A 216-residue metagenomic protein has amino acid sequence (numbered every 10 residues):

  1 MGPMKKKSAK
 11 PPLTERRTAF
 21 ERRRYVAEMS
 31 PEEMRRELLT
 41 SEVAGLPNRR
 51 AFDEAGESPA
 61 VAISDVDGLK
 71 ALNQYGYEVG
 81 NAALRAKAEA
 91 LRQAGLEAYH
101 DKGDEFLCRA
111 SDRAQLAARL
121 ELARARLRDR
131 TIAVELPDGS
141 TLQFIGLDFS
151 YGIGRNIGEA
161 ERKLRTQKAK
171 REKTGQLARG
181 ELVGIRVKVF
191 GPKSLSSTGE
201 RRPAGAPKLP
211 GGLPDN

Functional and structural regions predicted by a protein language model:
M1-E42, P47-A60, S64, L213: Signal-transducing coiled-coil linker helices
P3, K7, R23, T166-N216: Flexible, glycine/charge-rich interdomain/linker segments that couple and regulate nucleotide signaling catalytic cores
R36-L39, A44-A60, V66-R92, Y99-L107 (+3 more regions): Conserved long alpha-helical elements within nucleotide-processing catalytic cores of c-di-GMP signaling and class III
N48, D112-A114, N156: Alpha-helix N-cap recognition
A88-A117, A125, D129-L136: Conserved helix-loop-beta segment at the catalytic/binding core of cyclic-nucleotide signaling proteins
E105, R109, T131-R165, L177-K193: A short glycine-enriched loop-to-beta-strand structural element that forms part of the catalytic core of nucleotide
R124, R128, E161-L164, K168-R171: Protein kinase-like catalytic domain
